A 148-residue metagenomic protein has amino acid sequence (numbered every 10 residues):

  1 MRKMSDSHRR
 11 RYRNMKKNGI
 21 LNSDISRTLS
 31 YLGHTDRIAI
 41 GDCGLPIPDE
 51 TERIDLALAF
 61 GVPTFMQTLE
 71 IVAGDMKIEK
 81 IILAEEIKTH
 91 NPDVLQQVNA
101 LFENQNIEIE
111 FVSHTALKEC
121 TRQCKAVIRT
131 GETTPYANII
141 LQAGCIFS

Functional and structural regions predicted by a protein language model:
M1-N14: Short, Lys/Arg-enriched N-terminal segments with co-localized hydrophobic residues within the first ~10-30 amino acids
K16, L56, F60, E85-D93: Short coil/turn segments at secondary-structure boundaries
K17, N22, S26, S30-L32 (+7 more regions): N-terminal intrinsically disordered, cationic/polar leader segments that include organellar targeting peptides
G41, A84, Q142: Conserved residues at the C-terminal ends of beta-strands
E50-E52, D93-V94, I140-L141: Short acidic, glycine/serine/threonine-rich loops at helix termini
D55, Q97-L101, A143-C145: Short, solvent-exposed amphipathic alpha-helical segments in soluble enzyme and RNA/protein-processing domains
V72-L117: Mid-chain, well-packed structural core segment of small domains
E110-S148: A generic hydrophobic-segment detector
